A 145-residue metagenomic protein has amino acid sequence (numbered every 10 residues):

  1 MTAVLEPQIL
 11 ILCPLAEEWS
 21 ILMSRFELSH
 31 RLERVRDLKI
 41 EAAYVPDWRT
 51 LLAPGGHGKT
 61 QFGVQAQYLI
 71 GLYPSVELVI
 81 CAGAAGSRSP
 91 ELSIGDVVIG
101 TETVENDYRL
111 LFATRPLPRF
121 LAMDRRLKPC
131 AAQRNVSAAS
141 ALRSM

Functional and structural regions predicted by a protein language model:
M1-A3: Basic/polar N-terminal segments that are highly enriched at the extreme N-terminus, encompassing both cleavable
L5-Q8, E33-M145: Glycine-rich phosphate- or other oxyanion-binding loops that anchor nucleotides, phosphorylated ligands
L5-S29: Gly/serine-rich nucleotide phosphate-binding loop at the start of the catalytic core of nucleotide/ADP-ribose-handling
